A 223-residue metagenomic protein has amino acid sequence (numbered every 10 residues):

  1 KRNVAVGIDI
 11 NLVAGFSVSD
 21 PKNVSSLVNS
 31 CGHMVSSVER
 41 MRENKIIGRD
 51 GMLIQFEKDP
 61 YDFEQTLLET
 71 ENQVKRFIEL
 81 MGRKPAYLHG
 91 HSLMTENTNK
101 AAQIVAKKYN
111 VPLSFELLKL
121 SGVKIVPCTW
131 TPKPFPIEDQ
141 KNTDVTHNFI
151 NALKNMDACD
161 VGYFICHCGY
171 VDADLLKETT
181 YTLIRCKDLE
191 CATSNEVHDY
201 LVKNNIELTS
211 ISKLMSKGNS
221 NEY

Functional and structural regions predicted by a protein language model:
K1-A5, S26-N29, I78-E79, K154-D157: Acidic (Asp/Glu)-rich catalytic clusters
N3-D9, P85-H89, P112-S114, V161-I165 (+1 more regions): Structural preference for beta-strand elements that scaffold enzyme active sites
D9-G15, H91-L93, L118-L120, T129-P136 (+2 more regions): Active-site beta-loop-alpha junctions enriched in small/polar residues
F16-K22, N99, I125, A173-T180 (+1 more regions): Histidine/acidic-residue-rich catalytic or RNA/ligand-binding cores of hydrolases and nuclease-related proteins
S17-K58, T180: Active-site gating loops and adjacent loop-to-helix segments of metal-dependent hydrolytic enzymes
F63-W130, P136, H147, K154-D157: Catalytic domains of cell-wall/extracellular-matrix polysaccharide-remodeling enzymes, centered on de-N-acetylation
L113, E178-Y223: C-terminal domain-boundary segment and adjacent tail
N151-D174, E207-T209: Aromatic-lined glycan-binding groove of carbohydrate-active enzymes
